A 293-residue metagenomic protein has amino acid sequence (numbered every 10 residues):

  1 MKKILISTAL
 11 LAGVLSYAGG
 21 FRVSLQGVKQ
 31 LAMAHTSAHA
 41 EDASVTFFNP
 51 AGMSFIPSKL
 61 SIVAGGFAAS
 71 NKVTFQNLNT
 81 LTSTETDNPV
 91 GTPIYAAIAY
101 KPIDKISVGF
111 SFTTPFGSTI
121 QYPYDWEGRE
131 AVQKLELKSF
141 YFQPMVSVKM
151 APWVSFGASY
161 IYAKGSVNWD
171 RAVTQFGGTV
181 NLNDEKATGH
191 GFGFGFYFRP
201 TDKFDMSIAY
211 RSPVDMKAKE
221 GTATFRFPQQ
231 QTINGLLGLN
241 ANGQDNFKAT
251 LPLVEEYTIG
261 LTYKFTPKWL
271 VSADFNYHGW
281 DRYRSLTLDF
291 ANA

Functional and structural regions predicted by a protein language model:
I4-G13: Sec-dependent N-terminal signal peptides
V14-A18: Sec/Tat signal peptide C-region and signal peptidase I cleavage site
G19-A34, E41, S58-K59, F75-S83 (+1 more regions): Outer-membrane beta-barrel porins/channels
H35-S37, S61-N71: Short strand-turn segments of transmembrane beta-barrel domains in outer membranes, especially the first one or two
S44-T46: Short gly/ser/thr-rich secondary-structure transition/capping motifs
